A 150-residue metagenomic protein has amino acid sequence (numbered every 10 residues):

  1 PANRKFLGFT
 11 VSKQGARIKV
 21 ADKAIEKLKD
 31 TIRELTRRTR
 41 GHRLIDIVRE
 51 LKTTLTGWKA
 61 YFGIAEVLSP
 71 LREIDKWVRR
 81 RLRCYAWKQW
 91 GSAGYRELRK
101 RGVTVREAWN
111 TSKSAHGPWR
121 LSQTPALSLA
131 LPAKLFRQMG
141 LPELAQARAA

Functional and structural regions predicted by a protein language model:
P1-A150: Non-catalytic terminal/accessory segments
